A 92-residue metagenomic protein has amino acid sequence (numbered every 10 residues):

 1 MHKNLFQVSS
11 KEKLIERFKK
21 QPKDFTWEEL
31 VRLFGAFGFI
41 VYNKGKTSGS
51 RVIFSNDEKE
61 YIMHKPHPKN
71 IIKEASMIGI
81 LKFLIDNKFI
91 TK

Functional and structural regions predicted by a protein language model:
M1-V8, F89-K92: Intrinsically disordered, low-complexity and often Lys/Arg-enriched segments
Q7-K11, K59-E60: A short alpha-helix capping/helix-coil boundary motif
S10-P22: Positively charged, polyanion-binding regions of nucleic-acid-associated proteins
K19-G38: Polyanion-binding surface elements
F37-H64: A short, structured beta-strand/loop element
P68-K92: C-terminal structural segments of small proteins and small subunits
